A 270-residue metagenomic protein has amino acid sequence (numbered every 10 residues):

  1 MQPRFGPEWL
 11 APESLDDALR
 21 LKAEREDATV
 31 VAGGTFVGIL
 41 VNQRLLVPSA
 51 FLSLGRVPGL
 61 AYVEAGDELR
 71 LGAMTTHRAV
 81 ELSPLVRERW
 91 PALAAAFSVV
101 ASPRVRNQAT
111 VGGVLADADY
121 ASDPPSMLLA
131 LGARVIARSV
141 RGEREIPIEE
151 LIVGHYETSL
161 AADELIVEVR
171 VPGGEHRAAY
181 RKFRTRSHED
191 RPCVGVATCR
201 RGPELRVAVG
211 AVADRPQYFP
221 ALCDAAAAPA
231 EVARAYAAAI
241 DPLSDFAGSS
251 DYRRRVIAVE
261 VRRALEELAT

Functional and structural regions predicted by a protein language model:
M1-T270: C-terminal structural segment of proteins
